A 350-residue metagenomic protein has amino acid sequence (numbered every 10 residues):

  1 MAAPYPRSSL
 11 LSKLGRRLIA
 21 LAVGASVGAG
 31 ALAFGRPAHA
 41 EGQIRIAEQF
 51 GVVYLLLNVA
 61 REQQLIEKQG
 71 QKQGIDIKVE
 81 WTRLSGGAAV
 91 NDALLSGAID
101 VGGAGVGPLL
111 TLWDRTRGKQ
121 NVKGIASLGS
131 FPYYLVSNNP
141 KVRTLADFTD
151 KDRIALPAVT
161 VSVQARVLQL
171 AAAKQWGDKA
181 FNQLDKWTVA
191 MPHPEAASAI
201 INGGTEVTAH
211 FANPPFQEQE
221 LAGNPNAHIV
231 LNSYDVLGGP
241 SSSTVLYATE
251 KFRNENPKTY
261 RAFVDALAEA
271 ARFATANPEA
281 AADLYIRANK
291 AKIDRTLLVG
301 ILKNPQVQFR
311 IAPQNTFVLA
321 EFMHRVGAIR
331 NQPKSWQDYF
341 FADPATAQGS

Functional and structural regions predicted by a protein language model:
M1-L14: N-terminal secretory signal peptides that target proteins for export/translocation
S12-S26: Sec-dependent N-terminal signal peptides
V23-P37: C-terminal segment of classical bacterial N-terminal signal peptides
G42-F181, K186-A190, T208-P214, G239-P240: Short, glycine-/small- and polar/acidic-enriched structural segments that line small-molecule recognition paths
V52, S127-S137, L221-R253, V264 (+2 more regions): Periplasmic-binding protein-like
Q183-D185, V189, P194-R287: Pocket-lining segment of extracytoplasmic ligand-binding domains
N254-R330: Secondary-structure end/capping motifs
E321, R325-S350: C-terminal solvent-exposed extensions
